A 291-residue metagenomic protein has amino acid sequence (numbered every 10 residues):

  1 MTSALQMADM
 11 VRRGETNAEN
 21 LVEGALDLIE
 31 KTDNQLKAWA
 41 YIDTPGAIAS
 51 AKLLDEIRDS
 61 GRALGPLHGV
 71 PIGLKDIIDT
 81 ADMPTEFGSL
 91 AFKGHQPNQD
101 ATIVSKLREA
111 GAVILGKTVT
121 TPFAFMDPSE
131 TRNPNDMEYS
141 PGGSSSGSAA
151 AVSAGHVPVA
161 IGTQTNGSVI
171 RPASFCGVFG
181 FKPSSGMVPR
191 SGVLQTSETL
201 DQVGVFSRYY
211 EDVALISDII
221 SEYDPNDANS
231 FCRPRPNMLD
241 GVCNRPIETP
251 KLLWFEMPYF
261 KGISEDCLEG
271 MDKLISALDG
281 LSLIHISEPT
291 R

Functional and structural regions predicted by a protein language model:
M1-A49, D59, G280: An N-terminal boundary/leader segment
M7-R13, G73, A91-Q96, D201-R208: Short, well-ordered beta-strand elements within core beta-sheets of diverse protein domains
A25, A47, G69, K75 (+3 more regions): Conserved hydrophobic/aromatic pocket- or pore-lining residues that grip, position, or stack substrates in active sites
P45-D55, G111-A112: Long amphipathic alpha-helix in the N-terminal Rossmann-like dinucleotide-binding domain of NAD(P)-dependent
L54-P71, D212, C243-L253: Immediate post-signal peptide segment of exported/extracytoplasmic ligand-binding proteins
P66-I103: Enzymes and membrane/adaptor proteins characterized by extended Gly/Ser/Thr/Asp/Glu-rich, aromatic-dotted
G69, Q202, P225-S287: Gly/Ser-rich, acidic/histidine-flanked active-site/gating loops
Q99-Y223: Short glycine/serine-rich loop segments
